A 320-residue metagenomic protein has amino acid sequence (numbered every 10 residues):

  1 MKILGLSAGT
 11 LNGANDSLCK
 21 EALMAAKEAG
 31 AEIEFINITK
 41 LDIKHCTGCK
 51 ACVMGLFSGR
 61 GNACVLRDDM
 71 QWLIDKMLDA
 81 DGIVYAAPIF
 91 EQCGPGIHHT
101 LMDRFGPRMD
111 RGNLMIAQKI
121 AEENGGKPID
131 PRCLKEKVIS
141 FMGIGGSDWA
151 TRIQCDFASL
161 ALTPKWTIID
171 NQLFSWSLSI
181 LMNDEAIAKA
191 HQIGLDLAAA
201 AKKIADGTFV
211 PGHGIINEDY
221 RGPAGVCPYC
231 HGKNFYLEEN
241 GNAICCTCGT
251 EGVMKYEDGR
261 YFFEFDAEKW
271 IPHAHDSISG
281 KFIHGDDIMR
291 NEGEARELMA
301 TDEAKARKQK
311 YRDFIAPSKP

Functional and structural regions predicted by a protein language model:
M1-M102, G106-P107, L197-P320: N-terminal beta1-alpha1-beta2 submodule of the flavodoxin-like/Rossmannoid cofactor-binding fold
A14, C19, E123-K127, A161 (+2 more regions): Generic low-polarity alpha-helical segments
E21-A29, I153-T167: Active-site-adjacent alpha-helix of alpha/beta-hydrolase-fold enzymes
E32-F35, K165-S175: Short beta-strand elements in bilobed, periplasmic/extracellular small-molecule ligand-binding domains
G61-S159: Helix-loop-strand module that forms the ligand-binding subsite of alpha/beta enzymes
D110-R111, A186, F263: Short, charged/polar low-complexity linear motifs in solvent-exposed/disordered segments
G112-M115, K135, W166-N171, I204: Short, structured loop/turn "capping" segments at alpha-beta junctions
I129, K135-I153, F157-L162, F174-Y229 (+1 more regions): Catalytic cores of enzyme domains
